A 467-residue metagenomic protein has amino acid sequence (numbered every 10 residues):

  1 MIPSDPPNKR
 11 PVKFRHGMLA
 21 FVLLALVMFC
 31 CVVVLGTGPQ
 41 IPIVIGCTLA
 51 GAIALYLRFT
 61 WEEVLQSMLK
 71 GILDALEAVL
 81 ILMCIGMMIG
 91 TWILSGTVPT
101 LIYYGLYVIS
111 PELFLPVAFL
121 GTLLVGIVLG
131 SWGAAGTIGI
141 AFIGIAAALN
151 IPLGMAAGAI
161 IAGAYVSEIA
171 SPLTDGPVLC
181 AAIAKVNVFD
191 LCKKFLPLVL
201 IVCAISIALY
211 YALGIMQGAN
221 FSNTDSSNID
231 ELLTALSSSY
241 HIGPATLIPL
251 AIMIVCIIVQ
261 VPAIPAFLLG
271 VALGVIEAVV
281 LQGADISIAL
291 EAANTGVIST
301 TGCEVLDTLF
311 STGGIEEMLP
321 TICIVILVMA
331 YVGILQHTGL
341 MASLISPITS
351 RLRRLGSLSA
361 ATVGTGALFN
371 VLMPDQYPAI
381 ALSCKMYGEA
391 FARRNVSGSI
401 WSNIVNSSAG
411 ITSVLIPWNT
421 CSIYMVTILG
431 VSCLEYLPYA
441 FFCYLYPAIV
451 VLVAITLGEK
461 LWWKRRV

Functional and structural regions predicted by a protein language model:
I2-M87, L94-E112, A235-S239, A251-L327 (+1 more regions): Hydrophobic transmembrane alpha-helices of multi-pass solute/ion transporters
P6-R15, I145-H241, V396-V467: Membrane-core helix-loop-helix motifs of multi-pass transport proteins
M18-L19, V44, V79-L80, E112-V117 (+8 more regions): Hydrophobic alpha-helical transmembrane segments
V22-L26, C30, T48, A52 (+15 more regions): Generic alpha-helical transmembrane segments of integral inner-membrane proteins, especially permease/transport modules
V32-T37, L55-F59, V98, G130-A134 (+9 more regions): Transmembrane helix-loop junctions in multipass membrane proteins, especially transporters and channels
I53-E62, A146-L153, A170-T174, E277-A289 (+2 more regions): Juxtamembrane membrane-interface segments at transmembrane alpha-helix termini
F59-A147, G302-G388: Membrane-embedded alpha-helical segments and adjacent helix-loop junctions characteristic of multi-pass solute
G136-F142, I160-I161, A266-I276, I404-V405: Central hydrophobic cores of alpha-helical transmembrane segments in multi-pass integral membrane proteins
